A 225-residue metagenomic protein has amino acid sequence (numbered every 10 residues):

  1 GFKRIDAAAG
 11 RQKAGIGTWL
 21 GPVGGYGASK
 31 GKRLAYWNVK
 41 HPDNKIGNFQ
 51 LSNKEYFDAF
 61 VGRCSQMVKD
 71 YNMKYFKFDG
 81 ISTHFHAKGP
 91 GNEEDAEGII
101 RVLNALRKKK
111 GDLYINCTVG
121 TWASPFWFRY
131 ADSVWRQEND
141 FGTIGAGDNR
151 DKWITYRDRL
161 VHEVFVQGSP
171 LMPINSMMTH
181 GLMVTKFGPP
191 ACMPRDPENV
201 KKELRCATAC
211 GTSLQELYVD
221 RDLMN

Functional and structural regions predicted by a protein language model:
F2-R11, G15-Y71, S82-T83, Q137-N139 (+2 more regions): Active-site-adjacent "subsite" loops/lids of carbohydrate-active enzymes
I16-L20, F76-F78, I115-C117, L214-Q215: Hydrophobic faces of well-ordered beta-strands that scaffold small-molecule active sites in alpha/beta enzyme cores
G25-L34, H86, G120-A131: Flexible glycine/acidic-rich beta-alpha junction loops that bind and position SAM and/or redox cofactors in anaerobic
N38-I46, K54, E93-I100, P197-K201: Alpha-helix initiation and capping sites
G47-Q50, Y75, E94, P173: Short, solvent-exposed coil/turn linker segments
Q50-L51, G89-P90, P190-A191: Short, contiguous strand/loop micro-motifs
K54-P125: Hydrophobic, well-ordered secondary-structure scaffolds
D95, I99-N225: Active-site-proximal substrate-binding groove within the catalytic cores of carbohydrate-active enzymes
